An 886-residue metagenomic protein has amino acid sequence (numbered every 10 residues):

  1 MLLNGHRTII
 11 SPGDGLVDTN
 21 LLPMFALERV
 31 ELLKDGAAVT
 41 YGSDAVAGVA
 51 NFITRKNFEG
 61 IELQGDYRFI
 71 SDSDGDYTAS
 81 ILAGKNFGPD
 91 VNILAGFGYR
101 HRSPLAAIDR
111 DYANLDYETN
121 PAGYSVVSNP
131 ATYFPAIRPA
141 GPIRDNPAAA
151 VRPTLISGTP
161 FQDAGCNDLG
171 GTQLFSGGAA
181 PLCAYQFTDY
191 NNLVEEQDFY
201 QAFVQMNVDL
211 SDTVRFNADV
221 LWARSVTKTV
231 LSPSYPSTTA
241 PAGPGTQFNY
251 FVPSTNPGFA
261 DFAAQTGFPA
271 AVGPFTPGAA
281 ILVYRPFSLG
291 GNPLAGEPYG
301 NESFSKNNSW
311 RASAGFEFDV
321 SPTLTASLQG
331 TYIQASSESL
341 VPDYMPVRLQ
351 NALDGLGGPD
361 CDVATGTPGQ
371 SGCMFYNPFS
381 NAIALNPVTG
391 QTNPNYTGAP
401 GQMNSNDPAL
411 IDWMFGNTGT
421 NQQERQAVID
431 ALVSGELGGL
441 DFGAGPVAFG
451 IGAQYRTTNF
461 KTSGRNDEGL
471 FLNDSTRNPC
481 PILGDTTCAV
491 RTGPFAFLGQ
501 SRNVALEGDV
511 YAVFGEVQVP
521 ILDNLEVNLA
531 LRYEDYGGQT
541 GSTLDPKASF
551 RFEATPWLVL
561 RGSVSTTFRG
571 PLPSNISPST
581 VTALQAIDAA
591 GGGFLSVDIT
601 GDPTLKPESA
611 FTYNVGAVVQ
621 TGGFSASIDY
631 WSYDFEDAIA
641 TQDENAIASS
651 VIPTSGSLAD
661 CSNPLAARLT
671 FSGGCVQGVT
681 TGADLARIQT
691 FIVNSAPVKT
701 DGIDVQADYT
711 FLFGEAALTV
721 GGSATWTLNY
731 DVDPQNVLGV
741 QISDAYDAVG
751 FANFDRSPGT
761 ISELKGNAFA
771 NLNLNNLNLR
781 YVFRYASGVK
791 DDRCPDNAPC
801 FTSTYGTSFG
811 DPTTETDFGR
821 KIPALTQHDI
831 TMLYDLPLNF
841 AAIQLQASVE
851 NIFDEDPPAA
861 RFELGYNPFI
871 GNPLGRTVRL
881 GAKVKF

Functional and structural regions predicted by a protein language model:
H6-K34: Short acidic/polar hinge/loop motifs at secondary-structure boundaries that mediate gating or recognition
G13, L115-E118, L155-Q197, F203 (+8 more regions): Surface-exposed, low-complexity loop segments enriched in small/polar and acidic residues
D18-N20, D44-G65, A79: N-terminal periplasmic accessory domains that precede and gate Gram-negative outer-membrane beta-barrel machines
V30-E31, A50-F52, A95, V204 (+1 more regions): Non-catalytic regulatory/gating segments with a bias toward low-complexity or hydrophobic composition
K56, Y67-S71, Y99-S103, W222-V226 (+15 more regions): Transmembrane beta-strands of outer-membrane beta-barrel pores
N57-G60, P89-D90, L210-V214, D319-A326 (+10 more regions): Short loop/turn motifs that connect adjacent beta-strands in outer-membrane beta-barrel proteins
G570, A583, A716, V720 (+1 more regions): C-terminal beta-barrel architecture of Gram-negative outer-membrane proteins
E636-D637, L728, V782-T804, Y834-F886: C-terminal beta-signal and adjacent terminal beta-strands/loops of Gram-negative outer-membrane beta-barrel proteins
